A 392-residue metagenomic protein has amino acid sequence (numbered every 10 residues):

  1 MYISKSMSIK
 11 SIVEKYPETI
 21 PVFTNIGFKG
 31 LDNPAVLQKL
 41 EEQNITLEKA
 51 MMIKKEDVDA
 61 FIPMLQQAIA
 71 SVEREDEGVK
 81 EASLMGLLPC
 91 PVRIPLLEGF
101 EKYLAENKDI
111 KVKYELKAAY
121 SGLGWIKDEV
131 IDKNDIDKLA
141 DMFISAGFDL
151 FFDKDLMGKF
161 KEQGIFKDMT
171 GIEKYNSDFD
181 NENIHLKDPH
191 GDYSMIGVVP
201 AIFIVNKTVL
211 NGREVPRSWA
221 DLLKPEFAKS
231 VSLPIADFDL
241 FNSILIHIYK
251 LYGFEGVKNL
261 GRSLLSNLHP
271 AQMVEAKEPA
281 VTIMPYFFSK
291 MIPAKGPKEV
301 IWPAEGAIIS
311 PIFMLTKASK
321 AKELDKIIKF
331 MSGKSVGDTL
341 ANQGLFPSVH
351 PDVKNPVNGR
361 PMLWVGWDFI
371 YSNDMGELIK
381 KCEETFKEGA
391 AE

Functional and structural regions predicted by a protein language model:
E73-D155: Early extracytoplasmic/lumenal segment of secretory-pathway proteins
D76-V79, K322, K329-E392: Extracellular/periplasmic juxtamembrane helices and adjacent flexible linkers that interface with membrane partners
D132-N134, A140-I144, D168-I202: A structural signal for short loop-to-beta-strand junctions that line the ligand-binding cleft of periplasmic/secreted
F152, P234-G306: Ligand-binding pocket segment of bilobal, Venus flytrap-like solute-binding proteins
Q163-K174, A294-I308, A318-S319: Short beta-strand->loop
I202-V209, I309-K322, T339-L340: A bilobed periplasmic-binding-protein/Venus flytrap-type ligand-binding module shared by bacterial periplasmic
T208-P216, K250-E255, S319-L324: Short helix-loop capping/hinge motifs at secondary-structure junctions, enriched in acidic/polar residues
A220-L240: Short loop->beta-strand "edge-of-pocket" segments that line small-molecule binding or catalytic clefts across diverse
